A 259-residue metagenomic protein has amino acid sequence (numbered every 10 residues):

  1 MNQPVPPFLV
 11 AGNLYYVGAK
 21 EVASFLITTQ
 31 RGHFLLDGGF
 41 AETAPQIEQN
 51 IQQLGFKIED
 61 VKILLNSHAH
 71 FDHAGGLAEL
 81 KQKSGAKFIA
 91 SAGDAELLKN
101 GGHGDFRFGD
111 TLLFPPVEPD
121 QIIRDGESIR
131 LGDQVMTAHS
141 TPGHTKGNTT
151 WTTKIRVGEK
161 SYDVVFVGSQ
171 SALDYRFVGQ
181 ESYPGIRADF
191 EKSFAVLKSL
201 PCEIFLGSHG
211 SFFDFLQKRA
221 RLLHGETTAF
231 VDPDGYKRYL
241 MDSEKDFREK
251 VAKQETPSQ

Functional and structural regions predicted by a protein language model:
M1-N2, G158, A172-Q259: Accessory terminal helices/loops
Q3-P4, L9-A11, D60, A92-S140 (+3 more regions): Metallo-beta-lactamase
P4-L54, W151-A172: Conserved beta-strand hairpin/beta-sheet module of binuclear metal-dependent hydrolase folds, prominently
L14, E42-P45, Q52-S128, H224-G225 (+2 more regions): Active-site HxH/HxHxD metal-binding segment of metal-dependent hydrolases
G18-A19, L35-T43, F56, A69-D72 (+7 more regions): Extracytoplasmic/periplasmic, Sec-exported soluble proteins
G32, E59-K62, S84-K87, Q134-M136 (+2 more regions): Loop/turn elements at helix/coil->beta-strand transitions in domains of secreted/extracellular proteins
L36-G38, V61-A69, F88-S91, S140-G143 (+2 more regions): Active-site neighborhood of phospho(di)ester-bond hydrolases with catalytic His/Asp-centered motifs
T43, A69-G75, A95-L98, R130 (+3 more regions): Active-site environment of divalent metal-dependent phosphoester hydrolases
